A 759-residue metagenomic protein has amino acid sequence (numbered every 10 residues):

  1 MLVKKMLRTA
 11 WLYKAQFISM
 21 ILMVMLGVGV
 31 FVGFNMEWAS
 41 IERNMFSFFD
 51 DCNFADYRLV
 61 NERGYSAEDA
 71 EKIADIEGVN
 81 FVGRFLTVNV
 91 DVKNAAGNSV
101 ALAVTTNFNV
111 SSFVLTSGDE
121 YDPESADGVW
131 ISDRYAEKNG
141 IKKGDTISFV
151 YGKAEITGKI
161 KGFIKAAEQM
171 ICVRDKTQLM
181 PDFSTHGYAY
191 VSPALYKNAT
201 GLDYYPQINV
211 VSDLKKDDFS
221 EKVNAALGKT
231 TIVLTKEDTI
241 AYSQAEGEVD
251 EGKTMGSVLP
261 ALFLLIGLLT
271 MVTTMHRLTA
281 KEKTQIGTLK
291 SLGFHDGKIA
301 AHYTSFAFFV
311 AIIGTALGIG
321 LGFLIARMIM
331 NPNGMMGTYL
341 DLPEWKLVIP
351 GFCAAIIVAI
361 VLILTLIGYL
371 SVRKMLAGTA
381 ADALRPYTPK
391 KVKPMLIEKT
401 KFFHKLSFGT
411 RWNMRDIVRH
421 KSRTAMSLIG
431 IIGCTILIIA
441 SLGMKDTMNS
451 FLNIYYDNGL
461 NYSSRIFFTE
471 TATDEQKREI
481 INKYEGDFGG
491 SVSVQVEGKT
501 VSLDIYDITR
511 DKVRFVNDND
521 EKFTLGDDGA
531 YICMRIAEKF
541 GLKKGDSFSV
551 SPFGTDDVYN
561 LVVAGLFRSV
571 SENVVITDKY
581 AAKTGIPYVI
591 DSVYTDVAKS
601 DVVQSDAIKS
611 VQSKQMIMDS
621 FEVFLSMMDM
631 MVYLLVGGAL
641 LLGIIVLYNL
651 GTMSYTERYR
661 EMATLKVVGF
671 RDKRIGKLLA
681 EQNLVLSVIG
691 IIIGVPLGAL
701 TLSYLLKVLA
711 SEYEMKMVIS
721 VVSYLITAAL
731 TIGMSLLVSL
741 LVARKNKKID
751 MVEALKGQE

Functional and structural regions predicted by a protein language model:
M1-V32, T304, K393-C434, S654 (+3 more regions): N-terminal Sec/SRP start-transfer signal
L2-L268, R277, D296, M336 (+3 more regions): Membrane transport/envelope proteins' first extracytoplasmic loop
Y13, L269-F308, I645-V685: Interfacial "coupling" helices/loops that link adjacent transmembrane helices in transporter permeases
V28, A261-L264, L268-T273, A307-M328 (+7 more regions): Hydrophobic positions within alpha-helical transmembrane segments of bacterial inner-membrane proteins
L59, F408-K539, K543-D546, V550-P552 (+1 more regions): Juxtamembrane segments of multi-pass membrane proteins
G247, I286-V392: Hydrophobic alpha-helical segments
I319-C353, R373-K374, K677, I689-E753: Short helix-loop junctions at transmembrane helix boundaries
L376-P394, R744-E759: Short cytosolic juxtamembrane segments of multi-pass membrane proteins
